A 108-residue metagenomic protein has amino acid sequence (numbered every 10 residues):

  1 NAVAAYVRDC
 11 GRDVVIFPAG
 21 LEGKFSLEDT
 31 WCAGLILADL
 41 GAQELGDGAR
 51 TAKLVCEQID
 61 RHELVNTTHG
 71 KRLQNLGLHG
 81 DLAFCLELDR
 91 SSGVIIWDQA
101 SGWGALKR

Functional and structural regions predicted by a protein language model:
N1-E22: Internal, conserved structured core segments that host functional sites
C10, L27-R108: Long, charged alpha-helical interface segments
